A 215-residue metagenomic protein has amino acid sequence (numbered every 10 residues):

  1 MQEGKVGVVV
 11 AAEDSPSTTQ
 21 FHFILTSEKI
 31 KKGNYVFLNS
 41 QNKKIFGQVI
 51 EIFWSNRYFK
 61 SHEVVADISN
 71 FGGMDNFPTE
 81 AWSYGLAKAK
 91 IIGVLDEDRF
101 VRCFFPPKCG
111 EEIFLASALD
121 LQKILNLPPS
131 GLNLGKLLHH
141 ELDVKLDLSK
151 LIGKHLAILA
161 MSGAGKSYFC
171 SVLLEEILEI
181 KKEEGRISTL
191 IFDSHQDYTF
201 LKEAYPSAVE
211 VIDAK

Functional and structural regions predicted by a protein language model:
M1-L121: Long, basic/Gly/Ser/Thr-rich N-terminal segments that mediate initial subcellular attachment or targeting
Q122-D143: N-terminal pre-Walker A segment at the start of P-loop NTPase domains
L137-H140, V144-G153, K182-E183: Phosphate-binding P-loop
I158: Hydrophobic anchor at the beta1->P-loop junction of P-loop NTPases
S162: The conserved Walker
K166: Conserved lysine of the Walker
F169, L173: Hydrophobic positions on the alpha1 helix immediately C-terminal to the Walker A/P-loop
E179-K215: Switch/coupling segment of Walker-type NTPase motor domains
